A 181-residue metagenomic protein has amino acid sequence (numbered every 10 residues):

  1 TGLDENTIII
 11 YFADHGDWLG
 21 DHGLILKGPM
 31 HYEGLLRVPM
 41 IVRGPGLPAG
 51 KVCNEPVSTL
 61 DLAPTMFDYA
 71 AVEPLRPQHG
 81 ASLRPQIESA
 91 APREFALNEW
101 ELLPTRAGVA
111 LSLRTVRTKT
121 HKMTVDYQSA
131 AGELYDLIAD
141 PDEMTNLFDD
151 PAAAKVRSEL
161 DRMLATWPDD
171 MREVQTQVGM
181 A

Functional and structural regions predicted by a protein language model:
G2-D4, E33-G34, S89-A91, R117: Extracellular/periplasmic catalytic domains that process cell-envelope and extracellular macromolecules
L3-K51, S58: Histidine-centered active-site microenvironments of extracellular/periplasmic hydrolases and transferases
H15-D21, L60-A63, D68-E133, L137 (+3 more regions): C-terminal cap/loop subdomain of S1 sulfatases and analogous C-terminal strand-loop tails that border
I25-K27, D149-A152: Short glycine-enriched, charge-decorated loop/helix-capping segments at active-site entrances that position
G28-L35, G50-N54, W100-L102, V125-A131: Short, functional N-terminal and low-complexity linear motifs
L47-P56, Y69-P74, M144-P151: Active-site rim elements
